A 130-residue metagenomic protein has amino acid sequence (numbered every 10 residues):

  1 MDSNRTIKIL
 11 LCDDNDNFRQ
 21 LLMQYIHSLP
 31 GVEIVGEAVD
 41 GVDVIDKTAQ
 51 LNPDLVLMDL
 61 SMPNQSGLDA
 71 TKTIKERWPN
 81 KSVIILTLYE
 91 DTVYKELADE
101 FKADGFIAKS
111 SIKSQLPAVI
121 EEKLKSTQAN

Functional and structural regions predicted by a protein language model:
R5-F18, L22-I26: Conserved acidic segment of CheY-like receiver
C12-D13, A38, V56: Conserved sequence signature across two-component system core domains
D40-D43, S66-D69: Acidic catalytic/metal-coordinating carboxylates
D54, L60-S61: The short loop immediately C-terminal to the conserved phospho-acceptor aspartate in CheY-like receiver
D59, T87: Active-site residues of response regulator receiver
P63, D91: The feature encodes the CheY-like receiver
G67, A98-D104: As written
S111-E121: C-terminal output helix
